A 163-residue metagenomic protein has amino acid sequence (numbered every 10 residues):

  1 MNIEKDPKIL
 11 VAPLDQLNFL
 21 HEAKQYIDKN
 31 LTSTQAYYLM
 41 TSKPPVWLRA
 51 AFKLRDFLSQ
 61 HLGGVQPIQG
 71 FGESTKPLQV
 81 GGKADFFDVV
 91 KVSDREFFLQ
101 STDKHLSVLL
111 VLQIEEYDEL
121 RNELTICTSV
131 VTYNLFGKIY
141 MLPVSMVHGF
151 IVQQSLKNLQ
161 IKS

Functional and structural regions predicted by a protein language model:
M1-I68: Hydrophobic ligand-binding cavity/cleft-lining segments
K5-K8, G70-F71, V92-E96: Short Pro/Gly-enriched beta-strand edge/turn motifs at strand-loop
L20-K24, E96, E123-T125: Intrinsic-disorder/low-complexity, polar/charged segments enriched in Ser/Thr/Lys/Arg/Asp/Glu/Gln
G64-V65, Y117-D118, Q154: Short alpha-helix boundary/capping motifs
I68-P77: Flexible internal linker/loop segments at domain or repeat junctions
P77-D118: Hydrophobic-ligand binding "helix-grip"
K104-L142: Beta-strand/loop substructures that line and gate deep hydrophobic ligand-binding cavities in soluble
I139-S163: A conserved amphipathic terminal alpha-helix motif
